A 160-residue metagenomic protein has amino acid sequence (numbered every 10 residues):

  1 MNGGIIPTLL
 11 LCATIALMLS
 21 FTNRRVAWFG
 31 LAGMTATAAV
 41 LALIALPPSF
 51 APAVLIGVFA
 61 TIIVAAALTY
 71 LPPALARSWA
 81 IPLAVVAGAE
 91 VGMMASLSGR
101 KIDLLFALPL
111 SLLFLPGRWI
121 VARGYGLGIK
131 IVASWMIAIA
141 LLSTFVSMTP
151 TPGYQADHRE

Functional and structural regions predicted by a protein language model:
M1-E160: Membrane metalloprotein/metal-transporter helix-bundle signature
